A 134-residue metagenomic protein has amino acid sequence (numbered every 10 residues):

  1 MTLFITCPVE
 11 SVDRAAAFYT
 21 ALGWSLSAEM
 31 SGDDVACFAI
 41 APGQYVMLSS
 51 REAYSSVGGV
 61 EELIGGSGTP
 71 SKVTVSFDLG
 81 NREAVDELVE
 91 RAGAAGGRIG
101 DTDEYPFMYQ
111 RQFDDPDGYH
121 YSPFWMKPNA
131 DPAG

Functional and structural regions predicted by a protein language model:
M1-A17, K72-F77, K127-G134: N-terminal beta-strand motif that seeds the catalytic metal site of vicinal oxygen chelate
T6-S55: Core segments of cupin and vicinal oxygen chelate
M30, G59, A133: Conserved catalytic-core motifs of eukaryotic protein kinase domains, centered on the activation segment
C37, V89-G134: Vicinal oxygen chelate
R51-G66: Short, flexible, mixed-charge acidic loops at enzyme active sites
T69-R98: Mid-chain, well-packed structural core segment of small domains
